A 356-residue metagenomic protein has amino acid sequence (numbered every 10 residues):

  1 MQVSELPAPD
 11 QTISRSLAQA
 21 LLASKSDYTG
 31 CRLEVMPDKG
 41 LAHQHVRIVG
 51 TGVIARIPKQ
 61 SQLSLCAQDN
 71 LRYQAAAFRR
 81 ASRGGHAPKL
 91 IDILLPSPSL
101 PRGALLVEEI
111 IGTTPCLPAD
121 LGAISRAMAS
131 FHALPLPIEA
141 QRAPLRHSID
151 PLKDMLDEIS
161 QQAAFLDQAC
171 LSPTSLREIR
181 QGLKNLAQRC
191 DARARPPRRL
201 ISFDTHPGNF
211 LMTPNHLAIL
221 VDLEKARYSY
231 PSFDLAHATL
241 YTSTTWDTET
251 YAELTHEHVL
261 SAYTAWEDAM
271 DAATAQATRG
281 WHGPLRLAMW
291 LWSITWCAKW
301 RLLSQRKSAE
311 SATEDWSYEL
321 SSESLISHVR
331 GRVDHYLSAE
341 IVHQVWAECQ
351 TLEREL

Functional and structural regions predicted by a protein language model:
L6, T295-L356: ATP/Mg2+ or Mg2+-diphosphate-binding catalytic cores that bind nucleotide phosphates or diphosphates via glycine-rich
L6-P7, S61-N70, W246-E257, S304-E314: Short, flexible/disordered intra-domain loops and linkers
D10-T29, L136-F203, N215, D271-T278 (+1 more regions): An alpha-helical support segment within catalytic cores of ATP-dependent transferases
K25, S82-G85, L94, H132-R142 (+6 more regions): A general structural signal marking secondary-structure boundaries and capping sites
M36-I159, F165, R195: ATP-binding pocket architecture of kinase catalytic cores
M36-V49, I54-A55, K184-F233: Active-site acidic catalytic loop and adjacent metal/ATP-binding pocket of ATP-dependent phosphoryl transfer enzymes
I124, H147, A236-T239, E310-A312: Glycine-rich, phosphate-binding/catalytic loops in enzymes
F233-T274, L287-R306: Active-site activation/catalytic loop segments of kinase-like enzymes and analogous catalytic loops in related
